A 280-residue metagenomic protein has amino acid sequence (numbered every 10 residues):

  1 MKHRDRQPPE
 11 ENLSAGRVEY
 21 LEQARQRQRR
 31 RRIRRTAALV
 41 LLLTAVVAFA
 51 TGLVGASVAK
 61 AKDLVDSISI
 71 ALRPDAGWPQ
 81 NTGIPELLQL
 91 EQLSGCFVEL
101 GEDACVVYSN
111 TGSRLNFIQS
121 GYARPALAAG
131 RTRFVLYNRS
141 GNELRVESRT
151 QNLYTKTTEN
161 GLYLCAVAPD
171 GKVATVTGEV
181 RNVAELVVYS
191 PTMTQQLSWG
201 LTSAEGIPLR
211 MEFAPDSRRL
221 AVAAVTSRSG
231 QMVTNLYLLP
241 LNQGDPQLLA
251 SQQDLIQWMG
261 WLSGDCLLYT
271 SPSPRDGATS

Functional and structural regions predicted by a protein language model:
M1-R32: N-terminal Lys/Arg-rich, disordered targeting/topogenic segments
T36-T51: Hydrophobic membrane-insertion alpha-helices, especially the h-region of bacterial N-terminal signal peptides
L72-N81, S113-I118, Q151-T157, Q195-L201 (+1 more regions): A short beta-strand motif characteristic of beta-propeller blades
D75-D103, Q119-L127: Beta-strand-rich domains and repeat architectures in extracellular enzymes and scaffolds, especially beta-propellers
I84-Q89, Y122-A129, N160-V167, G206-E212 (+1 more regions): Repeated scaffold domains used in trafficking and secretory/extracellular systems, primarily beta-propellers
F97, F134, V173-A174, L220 (+1 more regions): Hydrophobic beta-strand positions that form the internal "hydrophobic ladder" of WD40/Gbeta-like beta-propeller blades
E143-R145, N182-V187, S229-Y237, R275: Structural motif
Y269-A278: Conserved small/polar residues in nucleotide/adenosyl-binding loops
